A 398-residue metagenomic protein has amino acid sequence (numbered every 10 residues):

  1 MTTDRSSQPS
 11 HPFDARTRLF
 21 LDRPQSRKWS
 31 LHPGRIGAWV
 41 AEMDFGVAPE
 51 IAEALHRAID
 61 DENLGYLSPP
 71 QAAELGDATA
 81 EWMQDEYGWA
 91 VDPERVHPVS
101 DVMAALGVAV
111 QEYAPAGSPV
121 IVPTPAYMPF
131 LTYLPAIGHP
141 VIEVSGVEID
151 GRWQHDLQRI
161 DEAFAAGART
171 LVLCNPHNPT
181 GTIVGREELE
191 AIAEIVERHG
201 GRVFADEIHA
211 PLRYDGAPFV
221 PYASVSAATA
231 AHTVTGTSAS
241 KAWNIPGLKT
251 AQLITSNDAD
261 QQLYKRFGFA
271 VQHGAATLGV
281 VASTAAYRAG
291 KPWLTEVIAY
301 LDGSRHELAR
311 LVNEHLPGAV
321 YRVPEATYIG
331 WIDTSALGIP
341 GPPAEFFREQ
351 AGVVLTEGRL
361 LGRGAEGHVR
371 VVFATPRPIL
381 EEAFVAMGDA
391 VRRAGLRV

Functional and structural regions predicted by a protein language model:
T2-D101, V108, R288-A289, A394-R397: N-terminal small-domain helix-loop-helix segment of the aminotransferase-like
L55, A227-D302, V391: Conserved core segment of the aminotransferase class I/II
L64-E194, P211-L212, A217-A228, V234 (+2 more regions): Conserved core of the PLP fold type I
E74, A78, A259, L263-R266 (+4 more regions): A non-catalytic, amphipathic alpha-helix used as a structural packing/dimerization or gating element in enzyme scaffolds
E81, F346-L355, L361-V398: PLP-dependent enzyme catalytic core of the Aspartate aminotransferase-like
T284, L301-A309, Y321-T334: Conserved glycine-rich beta-strand-loop-beta hairpin in the small C-terminal domain of fold type I
